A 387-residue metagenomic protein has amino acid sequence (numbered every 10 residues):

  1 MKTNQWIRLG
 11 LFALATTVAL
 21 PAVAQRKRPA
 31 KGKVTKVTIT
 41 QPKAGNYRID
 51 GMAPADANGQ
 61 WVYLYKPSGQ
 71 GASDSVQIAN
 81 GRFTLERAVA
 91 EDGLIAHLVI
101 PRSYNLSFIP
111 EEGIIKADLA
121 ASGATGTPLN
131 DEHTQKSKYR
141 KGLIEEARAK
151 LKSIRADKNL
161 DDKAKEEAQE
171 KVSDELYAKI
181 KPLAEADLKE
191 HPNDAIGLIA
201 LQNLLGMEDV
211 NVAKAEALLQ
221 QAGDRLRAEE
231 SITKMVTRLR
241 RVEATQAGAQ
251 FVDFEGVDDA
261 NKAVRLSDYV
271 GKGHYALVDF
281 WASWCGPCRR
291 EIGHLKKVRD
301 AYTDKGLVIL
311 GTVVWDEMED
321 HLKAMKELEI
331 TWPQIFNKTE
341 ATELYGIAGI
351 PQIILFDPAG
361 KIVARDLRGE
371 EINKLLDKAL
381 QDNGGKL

Functional and structural regions predicted by a protein language model:
M1-R28: Bacterial Sec-dependent N-terminal signal peptides
Q25-P182: A non-transmembrane, solvent-exposed segment enriched in polar/low-complexity residues
R26-V37, P101-N105, I115-K116, G126 (+3 more regions): N-terminal targeting signals for export/organelle localization
T233-D268, L375-D382: N-terminal "domain-start" segment that seeds a small globular fold
E255, L322-A359: Short, internal strand/loop/helix patches that form the active-site neighborhood or redox-interaction surface
A276, F280-K297: Conserved redox-active cysteine motifs that mediate thiol-disulfide chemistry, especially di-cysteine Cys-X(1-2)-Cys
R290-T312, L376-N383: Conserved helix-turn-beta segment immediately C-terminal to the redox Cys motif in thioredoxin-like folds
G349, P358-K386: Non-catalytic, surface beta->alpha helical segment in thiol-disulfide oxidoreductase systems
